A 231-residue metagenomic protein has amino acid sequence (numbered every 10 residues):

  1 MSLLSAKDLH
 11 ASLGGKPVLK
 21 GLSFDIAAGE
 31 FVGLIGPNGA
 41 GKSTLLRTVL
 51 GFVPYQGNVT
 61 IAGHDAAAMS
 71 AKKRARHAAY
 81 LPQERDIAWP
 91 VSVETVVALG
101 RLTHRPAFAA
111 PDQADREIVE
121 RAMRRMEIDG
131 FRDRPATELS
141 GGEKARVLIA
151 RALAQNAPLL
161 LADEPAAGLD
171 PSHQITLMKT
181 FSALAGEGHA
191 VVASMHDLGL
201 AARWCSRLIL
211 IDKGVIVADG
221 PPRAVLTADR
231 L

Functional and structural regions predicted by a protein language model:
I35-P37: The feature captures the beta-strand-to-loop junction immediately N-terminal to the Walker
L50: Helix-to-loop junction immediately C-terminal to a conserved catalytic motif
Y55-D65: Conserved ABC transporter NBD signature motif
A98, Q113-F131: Conserved ABC ATPase "signature" region
P135-L139, E143: Conserved ABC ATPase signature
L160-D163: Catalytic Walker B motif of ABC-type/P-loop ATPase nucleotide-binding domains
K213-G214: Conserved ABC ATPase "signature" C-loop
